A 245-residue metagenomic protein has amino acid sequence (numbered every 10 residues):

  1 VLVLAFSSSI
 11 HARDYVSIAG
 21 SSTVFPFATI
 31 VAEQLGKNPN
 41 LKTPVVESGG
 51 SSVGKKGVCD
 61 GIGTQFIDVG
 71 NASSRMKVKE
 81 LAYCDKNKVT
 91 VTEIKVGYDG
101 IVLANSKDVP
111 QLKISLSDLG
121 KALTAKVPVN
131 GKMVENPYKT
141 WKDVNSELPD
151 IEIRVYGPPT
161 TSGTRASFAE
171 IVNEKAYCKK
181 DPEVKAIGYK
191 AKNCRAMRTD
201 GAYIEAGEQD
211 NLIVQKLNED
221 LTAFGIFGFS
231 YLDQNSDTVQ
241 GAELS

Functional and structural regions predicted by a protein language model:
V1-V3: Sec-dependent signal peptide recognition, specifically the positively charged N-region followed immediately by
F6-A12: Sec/Tat signal peptide C-region and signal peptidase I cleavage site
A12-S245: Flexible loop/hinge segments at secondary-structure junctions
